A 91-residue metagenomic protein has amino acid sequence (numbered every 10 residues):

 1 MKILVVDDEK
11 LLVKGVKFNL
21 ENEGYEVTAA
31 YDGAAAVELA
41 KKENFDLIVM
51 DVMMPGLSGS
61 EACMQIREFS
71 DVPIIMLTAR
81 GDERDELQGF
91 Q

Functional and structural regions predicted by a protein language model:
M1-L11, V16-L20, I48: Conserved acidic segment of CheY-like receiver
V13, P55, D82: The feature encodes the CheY-like receiver
G24-Y31, L39: Short hydrophobic/Thr-rich beta-strand motif most characteristic of the beta2 strand and flanking loop of CheY-like
D32-A35, S58-E61, I66, D85: Acidic catalytic/metal-coordinating carboxylates
A36, G89-F90: Residue preferences within the helical output face of two-component receiver
K41-E43, Q65-V72: Conserved phosphotransfer cores of two-component systems
E43-V49: Active-site beta3 strand of CheY-like receiver
D51, T78: Active-site residues of response regulator receiver
